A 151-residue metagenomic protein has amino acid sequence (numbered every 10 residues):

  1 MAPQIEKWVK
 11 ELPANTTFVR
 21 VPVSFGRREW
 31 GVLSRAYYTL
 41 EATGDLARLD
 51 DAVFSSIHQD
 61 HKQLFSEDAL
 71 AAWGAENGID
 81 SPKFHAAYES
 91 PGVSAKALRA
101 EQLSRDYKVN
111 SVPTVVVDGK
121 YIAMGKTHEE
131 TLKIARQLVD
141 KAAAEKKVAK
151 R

Functional and structural regions predicted by a protein language model:
M1-A69, K141, E145-A149: Structural alpha/beta surface segment adjacent to cysteine/selenocysteine redox centers across thiol/disulfide enzymes
P3-K7, E76-R151: C-terminal cap of thioredoxin/glutaredoxin-like
A72: Active-site/catalytic core of tyrosine-dependent DNA strand-transfer enzymes
